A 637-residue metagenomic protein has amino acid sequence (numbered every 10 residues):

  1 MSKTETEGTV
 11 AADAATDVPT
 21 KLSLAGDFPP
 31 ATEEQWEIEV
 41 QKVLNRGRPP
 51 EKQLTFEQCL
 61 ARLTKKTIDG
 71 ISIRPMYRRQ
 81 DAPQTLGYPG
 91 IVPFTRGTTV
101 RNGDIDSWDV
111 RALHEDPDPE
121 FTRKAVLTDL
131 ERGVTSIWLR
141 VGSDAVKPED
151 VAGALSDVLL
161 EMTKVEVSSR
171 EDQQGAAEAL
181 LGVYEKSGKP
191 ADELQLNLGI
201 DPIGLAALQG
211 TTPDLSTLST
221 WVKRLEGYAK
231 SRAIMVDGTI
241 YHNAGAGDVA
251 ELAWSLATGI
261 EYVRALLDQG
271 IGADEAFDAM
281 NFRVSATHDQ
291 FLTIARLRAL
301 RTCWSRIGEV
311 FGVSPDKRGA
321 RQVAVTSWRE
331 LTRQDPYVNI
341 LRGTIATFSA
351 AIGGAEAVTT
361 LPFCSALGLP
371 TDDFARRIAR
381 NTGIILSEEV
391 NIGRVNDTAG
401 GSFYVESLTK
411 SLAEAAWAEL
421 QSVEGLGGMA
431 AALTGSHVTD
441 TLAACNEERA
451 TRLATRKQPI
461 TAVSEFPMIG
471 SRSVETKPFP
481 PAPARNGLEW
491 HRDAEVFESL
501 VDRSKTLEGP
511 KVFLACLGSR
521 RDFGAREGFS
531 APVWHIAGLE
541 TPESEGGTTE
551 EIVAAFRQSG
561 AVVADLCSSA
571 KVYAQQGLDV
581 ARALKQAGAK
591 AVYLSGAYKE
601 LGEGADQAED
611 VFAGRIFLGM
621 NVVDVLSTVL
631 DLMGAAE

Functional and structural regions predicted by a protein language model:
S2-D289, G319-R321, A351, A357-L361 (+6 more regions): Catalytic alpha/beta active-site cores
S2-I38, G47-E51, R62-T98, E356 (+2 more regions): Intrinsic disorder at enzyme termini
K3, A12-L22, Y262, N281-F466 (+3 more regions): Active-site capping/gating regions of soluble enzymes
V249, L331-A346, D372, L517 (+3 more regions): Active-site-adjacent loop and "lid" segments of alpha/beta metabolic enzymes
W304, D493, W534: Active-site neighborhoods of metal-dependent hydrolases
S365-A366, S402-S407, L514-R520, I552-V553 (+1 more regions): A short beta-alpha structural unit
D397, S504-K505, F556: Replace "in large, NTP-powered and nucleic-acid-processing enzymes" with "in large, NTP-powered factors and other
